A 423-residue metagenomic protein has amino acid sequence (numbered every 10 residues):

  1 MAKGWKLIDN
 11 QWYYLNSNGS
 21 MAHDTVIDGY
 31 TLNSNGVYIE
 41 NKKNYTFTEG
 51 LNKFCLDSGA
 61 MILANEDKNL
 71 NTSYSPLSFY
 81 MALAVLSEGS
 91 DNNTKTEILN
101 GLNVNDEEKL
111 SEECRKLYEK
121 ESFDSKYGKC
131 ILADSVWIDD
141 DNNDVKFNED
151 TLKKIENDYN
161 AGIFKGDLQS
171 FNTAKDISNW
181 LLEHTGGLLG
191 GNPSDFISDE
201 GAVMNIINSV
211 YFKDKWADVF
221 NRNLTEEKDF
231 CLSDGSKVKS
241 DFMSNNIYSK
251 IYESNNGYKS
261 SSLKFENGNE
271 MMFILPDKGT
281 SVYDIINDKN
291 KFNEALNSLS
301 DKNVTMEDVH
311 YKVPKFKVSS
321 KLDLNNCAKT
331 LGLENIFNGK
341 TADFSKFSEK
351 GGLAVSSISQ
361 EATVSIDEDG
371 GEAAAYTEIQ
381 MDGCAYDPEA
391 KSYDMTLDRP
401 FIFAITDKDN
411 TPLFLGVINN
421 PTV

Functional and structural regions predicted by a protein language model:
M1-K42: Extracellular adhesion/carbohydrate-binding repeat motifs centered on closely spaced tryptophans
N10, I27-D28, L70-T72, K259 (+1 more regions): Short loop/turn microsegments at loop-to-beta-strand junctions
W12, Y30, S75-L86, M204-I207: Short, solvent-exposed alpha-helical surface patches in non-cytosolic proteins
K42-E97, G187, G191-N192, F242 (+3 more regions): Flexible propeptides and autoinhibitory/regulatory segments associated with cysteine proteases
N69, E107-G279, D301-D387: Non-catalytic, conformational "gating/processing" segments within enzyme and secreted inhibitor domains
I98-L102, F220-K228, D284-F292: Short Gly/aromatic-enriched secondary-structure transition segments
I206, G257-P276, D387-V423: Extended hydrophobic
P276-V304: Internal alpha/beta scaffold segment
